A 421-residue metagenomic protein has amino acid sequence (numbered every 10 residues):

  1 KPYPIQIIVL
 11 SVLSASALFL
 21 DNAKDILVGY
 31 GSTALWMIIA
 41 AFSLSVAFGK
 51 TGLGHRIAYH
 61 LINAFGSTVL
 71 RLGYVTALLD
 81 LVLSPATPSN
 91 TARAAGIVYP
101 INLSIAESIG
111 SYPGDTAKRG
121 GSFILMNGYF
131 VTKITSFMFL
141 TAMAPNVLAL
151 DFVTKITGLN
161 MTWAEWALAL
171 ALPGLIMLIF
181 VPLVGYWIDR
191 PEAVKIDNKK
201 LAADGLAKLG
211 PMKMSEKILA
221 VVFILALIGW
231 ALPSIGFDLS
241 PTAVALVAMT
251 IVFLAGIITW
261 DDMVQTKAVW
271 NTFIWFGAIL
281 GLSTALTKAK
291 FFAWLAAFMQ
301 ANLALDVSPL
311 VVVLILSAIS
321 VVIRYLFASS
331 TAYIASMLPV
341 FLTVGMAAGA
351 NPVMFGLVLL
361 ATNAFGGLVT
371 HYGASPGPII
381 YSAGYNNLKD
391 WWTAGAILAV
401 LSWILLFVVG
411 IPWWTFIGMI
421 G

Functional and structural regions predicted by a protein language model:
K1-I7, L53-G54, A58-A64, V131-V147 (+2 more regions): Alpha-helical transmembrane segments of integral membrane proteins, especially early/N-terminal helices
K1-M37, K155-T157, E165-A297, I397-W403 (+1 more regions): Hydrophobic transmembrane alpha-helices of multi-pass small-molecule transporters
K1-P2, L79-S89, Y129-L140, G229-P233 (+2 more regions): Transmembrane alpha-helix interface/packing and boundary motifs in multi-pass membrane proteins, characterized by
P2-S11, A15-Y112, T266, W270-T272 (+1 more regions): Membrane-embedded alpha-helical segments and adjacent helix-loop junctions characteristic of multi-pass solute
I8-V9, L72-T76, L125-G128, P173 (+6 more regions): Hydrophobic alpha-helical transmembrane segments of polytopic
K24, L70-R71, S122, A164 (+4 more regions): Residues that define the loop-to-transmembrane-helix transition and helix capping in multi-pass membrane transporters
N90-R93, I109-P211, I218, A361-G421: Juxtamembrane and boundary regions of transmembrane helices in multi-pass small-molecule transporters and channels
L103-G120, M249-I258, M337-L338, L342 (+1 more regions): Cytoplasmic juxtamembrane interface segments
